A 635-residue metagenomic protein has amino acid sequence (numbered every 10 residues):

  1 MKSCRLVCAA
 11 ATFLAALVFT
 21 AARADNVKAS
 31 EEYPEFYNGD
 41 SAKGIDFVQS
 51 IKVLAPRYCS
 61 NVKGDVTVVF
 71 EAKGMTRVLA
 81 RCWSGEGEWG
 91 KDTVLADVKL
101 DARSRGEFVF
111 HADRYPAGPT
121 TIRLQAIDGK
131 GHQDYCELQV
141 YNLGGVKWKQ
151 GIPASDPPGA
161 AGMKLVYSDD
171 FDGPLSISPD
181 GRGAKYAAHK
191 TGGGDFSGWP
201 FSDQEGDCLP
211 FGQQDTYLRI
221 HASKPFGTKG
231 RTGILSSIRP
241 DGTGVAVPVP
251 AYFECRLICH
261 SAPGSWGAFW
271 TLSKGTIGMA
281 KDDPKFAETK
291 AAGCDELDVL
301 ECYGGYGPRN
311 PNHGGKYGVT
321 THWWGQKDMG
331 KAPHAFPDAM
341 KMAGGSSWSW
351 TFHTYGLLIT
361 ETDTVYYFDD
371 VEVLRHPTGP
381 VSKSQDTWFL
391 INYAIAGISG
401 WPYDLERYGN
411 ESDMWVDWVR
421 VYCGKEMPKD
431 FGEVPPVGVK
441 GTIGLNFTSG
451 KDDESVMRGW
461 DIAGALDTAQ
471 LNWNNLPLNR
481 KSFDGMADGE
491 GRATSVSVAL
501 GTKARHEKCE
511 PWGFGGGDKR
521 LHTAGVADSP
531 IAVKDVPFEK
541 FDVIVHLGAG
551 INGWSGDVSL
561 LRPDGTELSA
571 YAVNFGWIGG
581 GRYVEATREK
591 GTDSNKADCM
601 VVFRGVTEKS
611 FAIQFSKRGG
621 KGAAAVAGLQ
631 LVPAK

Functional and structural regions predicted by a protein language model:
D25-V66: Short, compositionally biased P/S/T/A/G/V-rich stretches that sit at domain boundaries
G64-A72, L547: Aromatic/hydrophobic beta-strand junction motif of beta-rich domains
E71-R77, I359-E361, F538, G553: Short proline/glycine-enriched turn/loop motifs at strand-loop junctions of beta-rich domains
L100-V109, D593-D598: Aromatic sugar-binding surface patches on proteins that engage polysaccharides or sugar-phosphate polymers
A112-P119, V606-T607: Surface-exposed, short loops/turns at beta-strand junctions within beta-sandwich domains
Q133-N142: Edge beta-strands of extracellular beta-sandwich domains
G144-P435: GH16 jelly-roll
V434-K635: Compositionally biased, intrinsically disordered or flexible polar/acidic segments
